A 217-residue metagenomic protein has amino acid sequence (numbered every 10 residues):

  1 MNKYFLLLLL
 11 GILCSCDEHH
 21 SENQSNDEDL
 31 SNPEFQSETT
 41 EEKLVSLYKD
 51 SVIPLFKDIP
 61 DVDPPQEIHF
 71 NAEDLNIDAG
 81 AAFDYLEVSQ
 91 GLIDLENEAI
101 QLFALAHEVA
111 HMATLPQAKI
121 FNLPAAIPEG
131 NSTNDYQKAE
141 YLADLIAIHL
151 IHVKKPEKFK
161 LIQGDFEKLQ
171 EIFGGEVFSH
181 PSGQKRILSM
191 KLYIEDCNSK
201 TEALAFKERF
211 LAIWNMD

Functional and structural regions predicted by a protein language model:
N2-L7: Sec-dependent signal peptide recognition, specifically the positively charged N-region followed immediately by
I12-S15: C-terminal motif of bacterial Sec signal peptides marking the signal peptidase cleavage site
D17-Y85, S89, I93-D94, L145-I148 (+1 more regions): C-terminal capping/extension segments of zinc metalloprotease domains
Q90-F103, T133-D135: Short pre-active-site segment immediately N-terminal to the catalytic Zn-binding motif
A99-I100, V109-A125, H152-P156: Catalytic Zn2+-binding segment of zinc metalloproteases
L105-T114, L142, I146: Active-site His/Glu-centered metal-binding helix of metallohydrolases
P116-E140: Post-HEXXH active-site segment of zinc metalloproteases
